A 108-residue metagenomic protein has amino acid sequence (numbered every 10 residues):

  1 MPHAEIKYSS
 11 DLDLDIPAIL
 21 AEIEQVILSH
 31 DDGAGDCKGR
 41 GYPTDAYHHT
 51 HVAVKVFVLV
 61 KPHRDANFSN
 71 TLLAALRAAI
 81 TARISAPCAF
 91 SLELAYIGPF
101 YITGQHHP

Functional and structural regions predicted by a protein language model:
M1-E5, D31-K61, L94-A95: Short edge beta-strands and adjacent turn/loop segments
M1-P17: N-terminal presequence-like segments and adjacent domain-start helices
S10-L12, V60-R64: A generic structural motif
I19-E24, F68-L76: Short amphipathic alpha-helices in soluble, non-transmembrane regions that often serve as interface/regulatory elements
L28-D36, A82-C88: Short secondary-structure junctions
R77-Y101: C-terminal structural segments of small proteins and small subunits
F100-P108: Short, low-complexity, polybasic intrinsically disordered segments
